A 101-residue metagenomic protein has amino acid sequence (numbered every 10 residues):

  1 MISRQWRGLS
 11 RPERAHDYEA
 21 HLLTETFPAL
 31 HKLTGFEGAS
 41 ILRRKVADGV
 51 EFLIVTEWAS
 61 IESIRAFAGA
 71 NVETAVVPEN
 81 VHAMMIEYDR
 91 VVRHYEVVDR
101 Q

Functional and structural regions predicted by a protein language model:
I2-L9, S40-N71: Short, well-ordered beta-strand segments in beta-rich or mixed alpha/beta enzyme and ligand-binding folds
R14-G38, V76-N80: Short amphipathic alpha-helical segments
R14-H16, E62-I64, R100: Residue-level signal for secondary-structure boundary sites
Y18, F36, F52, F67 (+2 more regions): Aromatic side chains
L23, H31, R65-A68, M85-I86: Alpha-helix boundary recognition
S40-V50, V76-Q101: Glycine-rich beta-strand-turn "strand-cap" elements at beta-sheet edges
